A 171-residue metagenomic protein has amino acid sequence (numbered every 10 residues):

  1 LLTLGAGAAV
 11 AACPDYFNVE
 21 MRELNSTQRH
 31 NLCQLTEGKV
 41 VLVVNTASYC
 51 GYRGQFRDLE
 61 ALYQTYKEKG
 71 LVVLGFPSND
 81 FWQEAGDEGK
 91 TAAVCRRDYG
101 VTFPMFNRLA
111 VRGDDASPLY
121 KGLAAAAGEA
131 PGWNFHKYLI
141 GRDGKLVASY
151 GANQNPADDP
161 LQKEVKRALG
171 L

Functional and structural regions predicted by a protein language model:
L1-E20, T36: N-proximal helix/coil linker or "cap" segments that precede and/or mark the start of modular domains
F17-E20, N107, G141, L169: Terminal helix/beta-alpha structural elements that buttress the NAD(P)+-binding lobe
V19-V40, A61-Y66: A short beta-strand-turn-helix
T36-V41, K67-V72, Y99-P104, N134-F135 (+1 more regions): Loop/turn elements at helix/coil->beta-strand transitions in domains of secreted/extracellular proteins
N45-Y49: Amphipathic alpha-helical repeat scaffolds
Y52-A116: Structural microenvironment flanking redox-active thiols in thiol-disulfide oxidoreductases
P118-L171: Thiol-/selenol-based redox modules, centered on thioredoxin-like and closely related oxidoreductase domains
